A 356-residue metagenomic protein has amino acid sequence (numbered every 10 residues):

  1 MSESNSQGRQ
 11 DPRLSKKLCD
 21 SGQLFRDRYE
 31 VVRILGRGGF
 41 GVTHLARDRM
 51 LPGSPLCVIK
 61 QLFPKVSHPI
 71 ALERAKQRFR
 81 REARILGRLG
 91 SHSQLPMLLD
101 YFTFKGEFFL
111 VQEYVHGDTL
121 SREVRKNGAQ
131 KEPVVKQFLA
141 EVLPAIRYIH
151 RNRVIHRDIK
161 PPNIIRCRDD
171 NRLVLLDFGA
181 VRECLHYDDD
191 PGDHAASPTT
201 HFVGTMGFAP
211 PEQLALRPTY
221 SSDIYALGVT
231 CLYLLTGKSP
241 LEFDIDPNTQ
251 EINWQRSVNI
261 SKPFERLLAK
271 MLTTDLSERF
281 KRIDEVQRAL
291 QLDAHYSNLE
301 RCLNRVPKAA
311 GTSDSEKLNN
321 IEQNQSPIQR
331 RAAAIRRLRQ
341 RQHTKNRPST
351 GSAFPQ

Functional and structural regions predicted by a protein language model:
V32-G39, T43: Protein kinase glycine-rich loop
H68-R88: AlphaC helix of the eukaryotic protein kinase fold
D100-Y101: Activation-segment/catalytic-loop signature of the eukaryotic protein kinase fold
K105-T119, E123: Conserved short submotifs of the Hanks-type protein kinase catalytic core that shape the nucleotide-binding pocket
F138-L139: Activation segment signature within eukaryotic-like protein kinase domains
H150-R166: Catalytic-loop of the protein kinase fold
G192-E212: Conserved activation segment of eukaryotic-like protein kinases, specifically the C-terminal portion of the activation
N298-Q356: Regulatory extensions appended to serine/threonine kinase catalytic cores
